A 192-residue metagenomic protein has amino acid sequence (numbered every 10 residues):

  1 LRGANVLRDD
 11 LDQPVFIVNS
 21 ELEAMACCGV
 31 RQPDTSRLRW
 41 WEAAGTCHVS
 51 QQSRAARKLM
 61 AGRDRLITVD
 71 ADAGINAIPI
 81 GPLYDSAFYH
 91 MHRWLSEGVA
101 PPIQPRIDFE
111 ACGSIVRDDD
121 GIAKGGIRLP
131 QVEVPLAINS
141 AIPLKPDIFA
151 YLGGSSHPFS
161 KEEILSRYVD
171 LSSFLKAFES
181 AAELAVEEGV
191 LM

Functional and structural regions predicted by a protein language model:
L1-L191: C-terminal His-loop and adjacent cap/lid subdomain of alpha/beta-hydrolase
